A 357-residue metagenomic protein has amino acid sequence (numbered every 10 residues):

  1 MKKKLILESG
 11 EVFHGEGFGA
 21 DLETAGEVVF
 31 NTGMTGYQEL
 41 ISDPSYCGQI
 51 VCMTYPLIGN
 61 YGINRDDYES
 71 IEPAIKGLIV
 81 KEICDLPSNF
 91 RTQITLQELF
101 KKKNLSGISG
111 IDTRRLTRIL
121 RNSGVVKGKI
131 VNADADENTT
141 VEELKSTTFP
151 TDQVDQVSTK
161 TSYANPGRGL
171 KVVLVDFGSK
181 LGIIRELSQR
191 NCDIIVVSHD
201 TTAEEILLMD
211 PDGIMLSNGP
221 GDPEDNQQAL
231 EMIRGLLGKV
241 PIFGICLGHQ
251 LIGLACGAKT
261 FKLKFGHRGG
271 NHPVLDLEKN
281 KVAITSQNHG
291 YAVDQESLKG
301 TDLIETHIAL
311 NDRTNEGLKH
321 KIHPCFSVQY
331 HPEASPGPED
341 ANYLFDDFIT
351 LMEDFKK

Functional and structural regions predicted by a protein language model:
M1-E204, L208-M209, P223, S335 (+1 more regions): RNA-binding accessory domains that recognize and position tRNA/RNA substrates
S106, K171, P241-F243, K259 (+1 more regions): Proline-centered loop/turn at the N-terminus of a beta-strand
D112, C246, H289, H331: Active-site glycine-centered loops adjacent to acidic/histidine catalytic or metal-binding residues that shape
P166-V172, K279-V282, H320-C325: Beta-strand-turn-beta hairpins that frame and shape the catalytic cleft of phosphate-ester-processing enzymes
G169-V173, D193, P241, I284 (+1 more regions): Residues that mark the start of a beta-strand
K171-D176, T285-S286, F326-Y330: Active-site-proximal beta-strand elements of phosphoester/diester hydrolases
G213, S217-I284, A292, G337-D347 (+1 more regions): Cysteine-nucleophile active-site neighborhood
K281-H323: Catalytic beta-strand/loop cores that center a nucleophilic Ser/Cys/Thr and support acyl-enzyme chemistry
